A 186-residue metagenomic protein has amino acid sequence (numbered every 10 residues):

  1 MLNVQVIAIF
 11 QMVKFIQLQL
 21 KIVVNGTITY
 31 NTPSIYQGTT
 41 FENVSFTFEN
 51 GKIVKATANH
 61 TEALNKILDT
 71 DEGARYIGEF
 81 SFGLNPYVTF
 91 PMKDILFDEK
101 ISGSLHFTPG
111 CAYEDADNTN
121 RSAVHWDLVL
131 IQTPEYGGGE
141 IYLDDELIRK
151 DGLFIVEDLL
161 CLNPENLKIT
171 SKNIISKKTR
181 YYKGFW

Functional and structural regions predicted by a protein language model:
M1-K177: Metal/cofactor-centered catalytic core regions of large enzymes
I175-W186: Positively charged N-terminal leader segments that act as targeting/secretion signals
